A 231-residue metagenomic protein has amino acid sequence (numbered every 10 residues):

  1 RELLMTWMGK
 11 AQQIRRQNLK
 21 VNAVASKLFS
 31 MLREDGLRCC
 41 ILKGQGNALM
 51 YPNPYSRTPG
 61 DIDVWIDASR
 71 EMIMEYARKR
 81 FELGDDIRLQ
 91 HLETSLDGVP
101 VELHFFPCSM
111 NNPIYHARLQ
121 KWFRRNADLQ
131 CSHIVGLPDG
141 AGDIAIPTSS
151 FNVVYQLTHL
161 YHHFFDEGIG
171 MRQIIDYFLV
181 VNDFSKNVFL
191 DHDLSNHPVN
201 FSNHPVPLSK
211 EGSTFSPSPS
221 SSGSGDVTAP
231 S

Functional and structural regions predicted by a protein language model:
R1-G60, W65-L194, P198, P205 (+1 more regions): Conserved NTP-donor binding/palm subdomain of two-metal-ion nucleotidyltransferases/polymerases, i.e., the charged
N53, S220-S221: N-terminal low-complexity, intrinsically disordered patches enriched in charged
V206, P217-S220: Ser/Thr/Pro/Gly-rich low-complexity, intrinsically disordered segments
E211-G212, S222-G225: Glycine-biased, low-complexity coil/linker segments
T214, T228-A229: Ala/Thr-enriched low-complexity intrinsically disordered regions
